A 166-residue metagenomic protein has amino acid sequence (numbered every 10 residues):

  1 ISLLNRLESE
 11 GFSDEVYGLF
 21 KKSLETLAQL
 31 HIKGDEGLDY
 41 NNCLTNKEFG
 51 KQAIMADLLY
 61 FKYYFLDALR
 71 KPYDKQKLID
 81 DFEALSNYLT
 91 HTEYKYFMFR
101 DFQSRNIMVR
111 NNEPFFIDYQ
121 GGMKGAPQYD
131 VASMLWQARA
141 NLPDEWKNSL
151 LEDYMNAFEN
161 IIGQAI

Functional and structural regions predicted by a protein language model:
I1-A56, D67: ATP-binding pocket architecture of kinase catalytic cores
L7-S13, A28-D39, F97-M108, N156-I166: Short charge-dense sequence patches
S13-F20, K75, A140, D144: Flexible, glycine- and charge-enriched loops at secondary-structure boundaries
K21, Q52-L59, G122-G125, E145-N148: Alpha-helix N-cap/helix-start motif at coil-to-helix transitions, marked by capping-box chemistry
K22, T26-Q29, Y60, A84 (+2 more regions): Alpha-helical elements of Rossmann-like donor-binding domains used by nucleotide-donor carbohydrate transfer enzymes
L27-H31, A84-V131, A138-L142: Active-site acidic catalytic loop and adjacent metal/ATP-binding pocket of ATP-dependent phosphoryl transfer enzymes
D35-K47, Q52-A53, D57-F97, E159-A165: An alpha-helical support segment within catalytic cores of ATP-dependent transferases
L59-A68, P127-Q164: Active-site activation/catalytic loop segments of kinase-like enzymes and analogous catalytic loops in related
